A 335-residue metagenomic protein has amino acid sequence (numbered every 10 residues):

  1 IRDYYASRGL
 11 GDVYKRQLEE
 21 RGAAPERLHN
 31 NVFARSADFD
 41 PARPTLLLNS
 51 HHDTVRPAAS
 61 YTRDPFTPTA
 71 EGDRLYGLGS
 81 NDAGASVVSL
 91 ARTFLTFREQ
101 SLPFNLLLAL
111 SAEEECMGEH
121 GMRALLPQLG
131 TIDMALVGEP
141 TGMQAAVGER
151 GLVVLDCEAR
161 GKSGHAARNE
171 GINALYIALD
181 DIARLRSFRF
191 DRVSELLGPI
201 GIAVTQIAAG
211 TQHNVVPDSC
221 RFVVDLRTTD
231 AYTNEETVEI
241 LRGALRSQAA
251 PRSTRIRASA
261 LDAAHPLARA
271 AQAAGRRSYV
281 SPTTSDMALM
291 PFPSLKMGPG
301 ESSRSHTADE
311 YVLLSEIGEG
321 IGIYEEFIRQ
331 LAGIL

Functional and structural regions predicted by a protein language model:
I1-Y14: Single conserved hydrophobic/aromatic residue that forms the stacking wall/gate of nucleotide- or nucleobase-binding
L10, P44, T131-D133: Local beta-strand N-terminus motif with an aromatic residue
H29-F33, L152-V154: Short hydrophobic/aromatic beta-strand or adjacent loop that forms the aromatic wall/cage of a ligand/substrate-binding
F33-A42: Short beta-strand-to-loop junctions in surface cap/lid or active-site-entrance loops
R43-L107: Active-site metal-coordination/substrate-binding segment of hydrolases, especially metallo-dependent peptidases
A83-V154, E158: Acidic/histidine-rich catalytic neighborhood of metal-dependent amide-processing enzymes
A145-V147, D156-L335: Metal-dependent amide/peptide-bond hydrolase catalytic core, centered on the "pita-bread" metallohydrolase fold
